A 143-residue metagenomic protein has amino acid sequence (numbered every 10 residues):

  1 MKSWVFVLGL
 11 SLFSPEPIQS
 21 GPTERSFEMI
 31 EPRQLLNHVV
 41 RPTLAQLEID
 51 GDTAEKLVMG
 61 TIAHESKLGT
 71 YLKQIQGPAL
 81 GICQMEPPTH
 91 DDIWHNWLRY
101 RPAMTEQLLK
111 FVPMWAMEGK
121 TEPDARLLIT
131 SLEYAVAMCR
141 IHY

Functional and structural regions predicted by a protein language model:
W4-L12: Sec-dependent N-terminal signal peptides
P15-E16: C-terminal segment of classical bacterial N-terminal signal peptides
T23-V39, L44, A63-Y143: Peptidoglycan-targeting cell-wall enzymes and recognition modules
Q46-D52, G60-A63: Catalytic phosphate/metal-binding cores of nucleic-acid and nucleotide-processing enzymes, i.e., regions that mediate
D50-E55, I75: Alpha-helix N-cap/helix-initiation sites
